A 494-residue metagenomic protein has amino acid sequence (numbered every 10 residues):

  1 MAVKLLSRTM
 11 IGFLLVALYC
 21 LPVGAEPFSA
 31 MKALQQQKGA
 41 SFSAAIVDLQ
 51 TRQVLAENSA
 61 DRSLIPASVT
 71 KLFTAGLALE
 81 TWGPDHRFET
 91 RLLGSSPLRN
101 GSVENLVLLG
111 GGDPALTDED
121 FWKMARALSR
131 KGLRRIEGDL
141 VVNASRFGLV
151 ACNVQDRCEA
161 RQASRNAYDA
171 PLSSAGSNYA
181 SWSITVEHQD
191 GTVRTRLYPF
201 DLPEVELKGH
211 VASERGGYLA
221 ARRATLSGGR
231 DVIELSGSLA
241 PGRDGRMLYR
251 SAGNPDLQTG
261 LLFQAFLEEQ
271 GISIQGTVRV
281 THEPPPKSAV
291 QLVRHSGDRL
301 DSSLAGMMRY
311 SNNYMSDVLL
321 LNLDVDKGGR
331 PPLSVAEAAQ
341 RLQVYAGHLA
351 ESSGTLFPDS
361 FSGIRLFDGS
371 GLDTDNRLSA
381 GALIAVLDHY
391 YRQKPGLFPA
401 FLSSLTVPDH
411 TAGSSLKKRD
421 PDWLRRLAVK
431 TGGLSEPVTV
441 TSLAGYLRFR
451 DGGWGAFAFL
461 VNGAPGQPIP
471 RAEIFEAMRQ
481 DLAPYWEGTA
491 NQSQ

Functional and structural regions predicted by a protein language model:
M10-Y19: Bacterial N-terminal signal peptides
V23-P66, D85, A125-K131: Beta-lactamase-like hydrolase cores
S41, G101-V107, G111-G176, A180 (+2 more regions): Mid-domain, small-residue-enriched loop/turn segments at the edges of structured enzyme/sensor domains
R52, P66-P84, L140, A175 (+3 more regions): Active-site SXXK
L55-E57, T117, L320, D324-Q494: Small-residue-rich helix-loop
E80-S95, V103, G276-V278, L397-F401: Short, well-structured active-site flanking segments
V205-S227, R250, N254, V290-S296 (+2 more regions): Short, Gly/Ser/Thr-enriched beta-strand-loop segments that form substrate-interacting elements of hydrolase/peptidase
A212-F401: A small/polar active-site loop signature that marks catalytic segments
